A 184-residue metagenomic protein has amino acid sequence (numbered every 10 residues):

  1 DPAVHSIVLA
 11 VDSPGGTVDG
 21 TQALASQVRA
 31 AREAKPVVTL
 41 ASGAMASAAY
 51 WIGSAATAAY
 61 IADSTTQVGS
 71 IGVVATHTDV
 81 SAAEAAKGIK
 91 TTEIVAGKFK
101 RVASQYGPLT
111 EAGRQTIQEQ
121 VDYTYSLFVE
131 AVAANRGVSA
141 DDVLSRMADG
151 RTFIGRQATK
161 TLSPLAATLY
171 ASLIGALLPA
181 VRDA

Functional and structural regions predicted by a protein language model:
D1-K35, A44-W51, A55-N135, A184: Small-residue-centered hinge/linker elements
V11-G15, A41-M45, A166, Y170 (+1 more regions): A mature extracytoplasmic/lumenal domain signature
R29-R32, G113-A184: Assembly/oligomerization interface modules of large self-assembling protein complexes
L40-A46, R146-G150: Glycine-rich beta-to-alpha transition loops that act as phosphate-gripper elements at the mouths of alpha/beta enzyme
